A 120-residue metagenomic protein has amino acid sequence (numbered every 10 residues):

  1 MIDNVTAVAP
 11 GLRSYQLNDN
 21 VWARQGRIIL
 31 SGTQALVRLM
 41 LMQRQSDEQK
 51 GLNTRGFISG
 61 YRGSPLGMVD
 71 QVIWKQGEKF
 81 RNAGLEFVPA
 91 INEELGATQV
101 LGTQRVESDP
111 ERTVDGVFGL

Functional and structural regions predicted by a protein language model:
M1-L120: Thiamine diphosphate
